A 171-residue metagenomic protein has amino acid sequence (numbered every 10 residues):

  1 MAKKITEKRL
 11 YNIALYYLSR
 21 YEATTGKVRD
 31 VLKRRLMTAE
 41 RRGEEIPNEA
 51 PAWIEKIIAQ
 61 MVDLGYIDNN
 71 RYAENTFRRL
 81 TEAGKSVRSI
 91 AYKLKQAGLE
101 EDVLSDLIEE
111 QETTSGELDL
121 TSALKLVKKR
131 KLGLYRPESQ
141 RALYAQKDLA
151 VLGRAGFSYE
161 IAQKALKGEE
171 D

Functional and structural regions predicted by a protein language model:
M1-D171: An alpha-helical, amphipathic repeat domain used for nucleic-acid recognition, typified by the mTERF helical solenoid
